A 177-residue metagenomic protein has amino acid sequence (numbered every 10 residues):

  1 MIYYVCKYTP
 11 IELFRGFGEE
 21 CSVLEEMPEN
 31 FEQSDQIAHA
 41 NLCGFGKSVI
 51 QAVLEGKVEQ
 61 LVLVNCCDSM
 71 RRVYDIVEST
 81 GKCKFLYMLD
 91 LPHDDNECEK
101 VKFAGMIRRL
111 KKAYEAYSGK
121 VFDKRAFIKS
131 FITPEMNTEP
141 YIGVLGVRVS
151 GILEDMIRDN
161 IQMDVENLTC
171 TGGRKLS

Functional and structural regions predicted by a protein language model:
M1-S177: An N-terminal assembly and electron-transfer interface module characteristic of large anaerobic redox and radical
